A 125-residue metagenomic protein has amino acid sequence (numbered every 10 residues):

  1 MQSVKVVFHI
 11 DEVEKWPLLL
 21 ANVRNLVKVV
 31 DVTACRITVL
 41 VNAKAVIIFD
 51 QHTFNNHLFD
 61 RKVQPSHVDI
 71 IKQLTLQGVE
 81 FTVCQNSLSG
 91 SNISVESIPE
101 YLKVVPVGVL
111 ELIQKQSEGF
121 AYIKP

Functional and structural regions predicted by a protein language model:
M1-P125: Secreted/extracellular ectodomain signature
